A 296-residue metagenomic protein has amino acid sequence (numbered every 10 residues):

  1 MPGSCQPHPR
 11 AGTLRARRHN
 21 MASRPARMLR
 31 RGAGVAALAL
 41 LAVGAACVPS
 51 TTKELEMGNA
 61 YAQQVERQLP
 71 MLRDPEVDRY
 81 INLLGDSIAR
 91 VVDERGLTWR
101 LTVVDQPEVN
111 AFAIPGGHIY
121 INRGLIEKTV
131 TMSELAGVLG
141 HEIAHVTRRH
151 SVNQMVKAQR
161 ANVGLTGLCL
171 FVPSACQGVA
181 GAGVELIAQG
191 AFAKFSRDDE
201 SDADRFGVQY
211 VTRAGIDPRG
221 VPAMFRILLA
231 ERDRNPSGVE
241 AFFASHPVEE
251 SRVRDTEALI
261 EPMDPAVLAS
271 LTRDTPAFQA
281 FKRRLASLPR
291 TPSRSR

Functional and structural regions predicted by a protein language model:
P9, R17-A36: Bacterial N-terminal signal peptides that target proteins for export
V35, L40, A46-R296: A Zn2+-metalloprotease active-site environment signal
